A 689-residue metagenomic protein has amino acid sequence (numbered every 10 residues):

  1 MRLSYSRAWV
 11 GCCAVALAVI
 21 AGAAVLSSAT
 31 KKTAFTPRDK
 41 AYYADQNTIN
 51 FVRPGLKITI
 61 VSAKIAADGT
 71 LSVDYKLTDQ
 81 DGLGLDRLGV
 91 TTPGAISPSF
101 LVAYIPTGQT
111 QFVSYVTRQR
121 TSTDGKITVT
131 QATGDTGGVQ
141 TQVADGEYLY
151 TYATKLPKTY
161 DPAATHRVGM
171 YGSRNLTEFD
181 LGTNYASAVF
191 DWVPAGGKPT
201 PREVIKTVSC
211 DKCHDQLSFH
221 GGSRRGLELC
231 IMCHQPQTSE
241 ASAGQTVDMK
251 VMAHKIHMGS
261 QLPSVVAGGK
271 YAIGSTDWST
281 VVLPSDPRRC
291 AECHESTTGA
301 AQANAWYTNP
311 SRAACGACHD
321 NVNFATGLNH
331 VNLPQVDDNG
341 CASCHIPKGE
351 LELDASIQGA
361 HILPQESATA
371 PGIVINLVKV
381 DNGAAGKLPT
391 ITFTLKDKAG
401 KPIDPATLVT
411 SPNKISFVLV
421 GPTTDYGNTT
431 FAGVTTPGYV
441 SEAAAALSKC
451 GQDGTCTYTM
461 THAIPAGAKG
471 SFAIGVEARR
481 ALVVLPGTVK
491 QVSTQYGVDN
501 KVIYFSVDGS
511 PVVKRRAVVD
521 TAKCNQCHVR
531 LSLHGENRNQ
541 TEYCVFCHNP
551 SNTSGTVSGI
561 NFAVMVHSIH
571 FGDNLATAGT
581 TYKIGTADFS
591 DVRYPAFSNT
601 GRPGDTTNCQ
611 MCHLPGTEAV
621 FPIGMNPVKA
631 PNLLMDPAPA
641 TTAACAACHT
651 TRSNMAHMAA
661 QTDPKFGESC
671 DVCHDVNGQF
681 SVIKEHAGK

Functional and structural regions predicted by a protein language model:
M1-R7: N-terminal secretory signal peptides that target proteins for export/translocation
W9-C12, V25-S27, H220, W278 (+6 more regions): Long, contiguous interaction/targeting segments characteristic of exported/extracellular or secretory-pathway proteins
C12-G22: Bacterial N-terminal signal peptides
S27-F51, Q335-T369: A eukaryote-biased signal for short, well-structured alpha-helical docking elements
D45-A66, H361-A384: Low-complexity, acidic Ser/Thr/Pro/Gly-rich terminal tails and inter-domain linkers that flank the onset of structured
A66-Y307, A384-T642, T650-S653: Extended surface/linker regions that mediate inter-domain or inter-protein docking in multi-component redox
S239-G244, F324-G327, E350, T553-V557 (+1 more regions): Short metal-binding segments enriched for Cys and/or His
K684-G688: Short, low-complexity, Pro/Ser/Thr/Gly-rich segments in the mature regions of secreted, periplasmic
